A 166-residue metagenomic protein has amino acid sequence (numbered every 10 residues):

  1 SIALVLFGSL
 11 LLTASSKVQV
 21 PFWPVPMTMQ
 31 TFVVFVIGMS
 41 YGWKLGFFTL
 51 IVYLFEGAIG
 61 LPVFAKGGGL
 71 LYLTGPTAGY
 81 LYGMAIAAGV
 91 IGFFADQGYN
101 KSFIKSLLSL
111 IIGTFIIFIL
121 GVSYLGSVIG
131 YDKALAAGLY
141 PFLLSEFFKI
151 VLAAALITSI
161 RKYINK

Functional and structural regions predicted by a protein language model:
S1-L45: Hydrophobic transmembrane alpha-helices
I2-L6, F32-V36, G46-V52, T77-Y82 (+4 more regions): Hydrophobic alpha-helical transmembrane segments
F7, A14, L70-I119: Short helix-perturbing small/polar motifs within transmembrane alpha-helices
G8-T13, G46-L61: Small-polar-interrupted transmembrane alpha-helices in polytopic inner-membrane proteins
A14, V18, S40, G67 (+3 more regions): Helix-loop junctions at the membrane-solvent interface of multi-pass transporters, primarily the C-terminal
S16-P26, L54-A87: Interfacial aromatic-anchored transmembrane helix boundaries in multi-pass membrane proteins
S40-K44, V90-G98, S159-I164: Structural signal for the C-terminal ends of transmembrane alpha-helices and the immediately following loop
N100-K166: Membrane-embedded alpha-helical hairpins and interfacial helices in multi-pass inner-membrane proteins
